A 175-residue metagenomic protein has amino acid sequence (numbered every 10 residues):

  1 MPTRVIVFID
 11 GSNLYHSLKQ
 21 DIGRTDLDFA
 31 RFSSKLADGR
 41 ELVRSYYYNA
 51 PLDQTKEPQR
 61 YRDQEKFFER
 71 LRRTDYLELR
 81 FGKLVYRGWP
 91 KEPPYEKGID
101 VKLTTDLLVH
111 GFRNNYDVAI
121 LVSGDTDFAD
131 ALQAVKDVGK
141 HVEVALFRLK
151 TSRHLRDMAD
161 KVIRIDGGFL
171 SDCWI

Functional and structural regions predicted by a protein language model:
M1-Y95, H141: Domain-level signal for Mg2+-assisted phosphodiester chemistry and nucleotide/NA-binding surfaces in nucleic-acid
E69-I175: Nuclease catalytic cores that cleave nucleic-acid phosphodiester bonds, predominantly acidic two-metal-ion
